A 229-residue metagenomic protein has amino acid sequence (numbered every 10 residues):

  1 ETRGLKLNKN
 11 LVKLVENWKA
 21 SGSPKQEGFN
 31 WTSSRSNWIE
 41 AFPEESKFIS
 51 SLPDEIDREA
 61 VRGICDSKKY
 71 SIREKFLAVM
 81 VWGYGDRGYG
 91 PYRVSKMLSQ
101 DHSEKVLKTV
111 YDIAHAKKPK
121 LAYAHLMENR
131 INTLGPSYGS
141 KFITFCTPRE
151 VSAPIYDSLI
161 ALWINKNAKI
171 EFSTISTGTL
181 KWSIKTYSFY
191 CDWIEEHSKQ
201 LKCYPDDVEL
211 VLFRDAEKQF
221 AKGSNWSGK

Functional and structural regions predicted by a protein language model:
E1-S51, T147-K229: C-terminal accessory module of base-excision DNA glycosylases/AP lyases that mediates lesion recognition and DNA
R35-I72, A116: Generic detector of solvent-exposed, compositionally biased contiguous segments
E59-L134: Helix-hairpin-helix/helix-loop-helix acidic hairpins
Y84-D86, F145, F213: Short, solvent-exposed loop/turn segments at secondary-structure junctions
D101, I113-K117, C146, N167 (+1 more regions): Alpha-helix boundary/capping residues
A122-K166: Catalytic DNA-binding helix-loop module of base-excision-repair DNA glycosylases/AP lyases
